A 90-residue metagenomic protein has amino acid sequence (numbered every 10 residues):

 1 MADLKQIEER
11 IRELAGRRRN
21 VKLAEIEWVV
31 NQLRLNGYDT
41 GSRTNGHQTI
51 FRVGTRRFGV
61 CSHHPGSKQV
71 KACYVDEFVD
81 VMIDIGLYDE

Functional and structural regions predicted by a protein language model:
A2-R43, G54-E90: Basic nucleic-acid-binding interfaces
H47-R52: Minor-groove-contacting beta-hairpin "wing" of winged helix-turn-helix DNA-binding domains
